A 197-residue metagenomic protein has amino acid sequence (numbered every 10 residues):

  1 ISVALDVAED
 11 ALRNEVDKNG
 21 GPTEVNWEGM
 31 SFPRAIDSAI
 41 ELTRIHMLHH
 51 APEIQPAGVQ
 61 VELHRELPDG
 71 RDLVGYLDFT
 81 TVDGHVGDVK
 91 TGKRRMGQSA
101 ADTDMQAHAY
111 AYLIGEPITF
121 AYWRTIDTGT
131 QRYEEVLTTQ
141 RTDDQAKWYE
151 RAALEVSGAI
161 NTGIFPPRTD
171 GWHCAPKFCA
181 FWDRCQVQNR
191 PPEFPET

Functional and structural regions predicted by a protein language model:
I1-E62, E66: A non-catalytic, helix-rich entry segment at domain boundaries
N26-P33, G97, Q140-D143: Charge-dense, low-complexity intrinsically disordered segments
D37-I40, D104, H108, W172 (+1 more regions): Non-catalytic, well-ordered alpha-helical scaffold segments
I40-R44, A107, A111, L154: Generic solvent-exposed, charged/amphipathic alpha-helical segments that serve as macromolecular interface scaffolds
G58, L63-I114: Non-catalytic protein-protein interaction segments used by genome-maintenance enzymes to assemble and couple activities
P68-D69, S99-A100, L113-T197: Metal-dependent nuclease catalytic regions and adjoining charged, substrate-binding loops involved in nucleic-acid end
